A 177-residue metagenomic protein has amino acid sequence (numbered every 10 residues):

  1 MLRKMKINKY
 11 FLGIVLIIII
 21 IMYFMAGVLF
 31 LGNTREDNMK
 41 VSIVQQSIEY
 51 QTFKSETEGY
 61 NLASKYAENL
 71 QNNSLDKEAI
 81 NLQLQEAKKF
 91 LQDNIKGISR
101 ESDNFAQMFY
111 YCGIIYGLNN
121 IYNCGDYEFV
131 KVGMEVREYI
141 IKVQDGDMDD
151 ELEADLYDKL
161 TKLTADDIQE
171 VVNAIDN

Functional and structural regions predicted by a protein language model:
M1-I7: N-terminal Lys/Arg-rich, disordered targeting/topogenic segments
L12-L29: Hydrophobic membrane-insertion alpha-helices, especially the h-region of bacterial N-terminal signal peptides
L29-L84: Immediate post-signal-peptide N-terminus of mature secreted/exported proteins
K54, E58, L62-K65, L82-D93 (+5 more regions): Charged, amphipathic alpha-helical oligomerization/scaffolding segments
S64-E78, N94-I98, I115-G125, Y139-E151: Secondary-structure edge/capping motif, primarily at the C-terminal ends of alpha-helices and the immediately following
S74, D93, F105-F109, D147 (+1 more regions): N-terminal secretory signal sequences
E86-K131: Structured, soluble extracytoplasmic/luminal domains of envelope-associated proteins
N123-N177: C-terminal amphipathic alpha-helix
